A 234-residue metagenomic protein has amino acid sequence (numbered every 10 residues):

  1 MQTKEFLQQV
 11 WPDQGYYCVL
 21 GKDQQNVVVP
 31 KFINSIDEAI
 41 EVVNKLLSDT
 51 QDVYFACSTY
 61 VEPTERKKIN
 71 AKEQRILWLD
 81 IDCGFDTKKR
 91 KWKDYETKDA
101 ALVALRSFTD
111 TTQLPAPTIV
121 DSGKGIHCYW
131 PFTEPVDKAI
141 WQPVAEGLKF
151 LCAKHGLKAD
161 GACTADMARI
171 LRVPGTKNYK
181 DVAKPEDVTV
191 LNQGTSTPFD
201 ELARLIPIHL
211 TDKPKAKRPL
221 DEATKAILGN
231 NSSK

Functional and structural regions predicted by a protein language model:
M1-K124, P131-F150: Signature for HUH/AEP ssDNA processing cores
K4-P12, E73-Q74, A153-K234: C-terminal accessory nucleic-acid interaction domains of nucleic acid-metabolism proteins
I126-H127, K180: Flexible loop/turn segments at secondary-structure boundaries
